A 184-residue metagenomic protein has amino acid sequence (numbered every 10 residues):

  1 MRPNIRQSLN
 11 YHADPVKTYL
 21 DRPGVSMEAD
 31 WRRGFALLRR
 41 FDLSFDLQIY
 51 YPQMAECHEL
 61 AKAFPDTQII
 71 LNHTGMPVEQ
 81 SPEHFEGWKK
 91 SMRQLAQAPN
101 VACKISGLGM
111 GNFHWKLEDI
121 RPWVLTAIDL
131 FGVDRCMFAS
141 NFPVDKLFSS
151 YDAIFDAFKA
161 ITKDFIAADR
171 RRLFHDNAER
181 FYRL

Functional and structural regions predicted by a protein language model:
I5-M27, P143: Glycine-rich phosphate-binding "P-loop"
Q7-L9, N72-M76, L173: A generic structural motif
Y11-P15, P77-V78, G109, K146: Feature marks short, surface-exposed loop/turn motifs that line or immediately flank catalytic pockets and channel
K17-T18, P82-H84, S149-Y151: Short aromatic-enriched loop/helix-cap "lid" or pocket-rim segments at secondary-structure transitions that line
D21-M137, I166: Catalytic pocket-lining loop regions of alpha/beta-barrel enzymes, especially the amidohydrolase/enolase/GH5 lineages
L125-T126, L130-M137, K146-L184: Mid-to-C-terminal alpha-helical segments outside catalytic/metal-binding sites
